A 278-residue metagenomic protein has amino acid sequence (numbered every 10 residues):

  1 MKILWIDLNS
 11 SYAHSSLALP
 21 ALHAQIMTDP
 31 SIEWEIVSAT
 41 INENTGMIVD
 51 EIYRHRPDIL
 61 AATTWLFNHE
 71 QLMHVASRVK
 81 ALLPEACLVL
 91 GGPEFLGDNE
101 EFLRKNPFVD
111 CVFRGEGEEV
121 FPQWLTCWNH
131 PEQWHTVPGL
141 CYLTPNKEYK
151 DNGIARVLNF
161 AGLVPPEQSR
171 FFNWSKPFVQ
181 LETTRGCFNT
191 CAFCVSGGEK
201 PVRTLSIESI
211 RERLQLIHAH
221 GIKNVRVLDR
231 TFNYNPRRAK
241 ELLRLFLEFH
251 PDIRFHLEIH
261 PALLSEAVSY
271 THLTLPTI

Functional and structural regions predicted by a protein language model:
M1, V137, C141-Q180: N-terminal [4Fe-4S]-dependent radical SAM core
K2, A18, Q25, E35-I154: Glycine-rich beta-alpha loop elements in corrinoid/cobalamin-binding modules across cobalamin-dependent enzymes
K2-S10: Nucleotide-activated donor-dependent transferases that construct or modify glycoconjugates
L8, A39, P93, R230 (+1 more regions): Cofactor-binding loop segments of dinucleotide-utilizing enzymes, especially the Rossmann-like FAD- and NAD(P)+-binding
Y12-A18: Short N-terminal binding/cap micro-motifs at the start of the first secondary-structure element
A161-L273: Radical SAM [4Fe-4S] cluster-binding motif and immediate context
T274-I278: A short, hydrophobic C-terminal helix/tail in secreted or cell-surface proteins
